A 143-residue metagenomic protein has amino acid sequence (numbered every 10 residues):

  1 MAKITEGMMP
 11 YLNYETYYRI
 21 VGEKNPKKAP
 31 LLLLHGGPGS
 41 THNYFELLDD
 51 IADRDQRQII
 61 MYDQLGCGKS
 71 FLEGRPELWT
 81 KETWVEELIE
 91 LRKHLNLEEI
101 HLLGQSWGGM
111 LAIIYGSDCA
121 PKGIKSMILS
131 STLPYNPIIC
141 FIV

Functional and structural regions predicted by a protein language model:
M1-M9: A domain-start/cap signature at the N-terminus of enzymes
M8-E73, E77, L91: Conserved HGGG/HGGXW glycine-rich cap/lid loop of the alpha/beta-hydrolase fold
R54-D55, L95, C119: A structural signal for short coil/turn segments at secondary-structure junctions
E77-W79, D118, V143: Short, hinge-like loop/turn segments at secondary-structure boundaries
L78-K81, V85, Q105, G109: Short, charged/polar micro-motifs that form catalytic or ligand-binding hotspots
E82-I100: Conserved acidic catalytic loop of the alpha/beta-hydrolase fold
E98-F141: Conserved hydrolase catalytic core segment
